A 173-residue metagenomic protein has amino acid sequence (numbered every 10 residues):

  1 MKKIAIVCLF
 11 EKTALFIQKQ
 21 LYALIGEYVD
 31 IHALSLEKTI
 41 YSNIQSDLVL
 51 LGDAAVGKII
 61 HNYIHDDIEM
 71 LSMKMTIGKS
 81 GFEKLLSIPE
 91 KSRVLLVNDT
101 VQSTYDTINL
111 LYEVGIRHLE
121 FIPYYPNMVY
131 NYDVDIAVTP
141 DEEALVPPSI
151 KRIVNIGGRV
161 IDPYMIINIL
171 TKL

Functional and structural regions predicted by a protein language model:
K2-I25, A55-L110, K151-L173: Ser/Thr/Gly-rich flexible loops in soluble cytosolic domains mediating phosphotransfer, phosphorylation
I6, V49-G52, L95-L96, V134-P140: Short, hydrophobic beta-strand segments that form beta-sheet elements in well-ordered domains
Q20-Y22, L48-V49, Y63, M70 (+2 more regions): Aromatic-enriched hydrophobic runs in primary sequence
A23-Q45, K74-K84, L111-D133: A short, well-structured beta->alpha microelement
L36-T39, G52-K58, V101, P123-N127 (+1 more regions): Short, polar loop motifs at secondary-structure junctions
Y41-I44, I59-D66, V129-D133, E143-K151: Short loop/helix-cap segments at secondary-structure boundaries that form the rim of catalytic
F121-P126, N131, P140, L145-V146 (+1 more regions): Conserved, well-structured core segments that form the ligand-binding/active-site neighborhood of functional domains
